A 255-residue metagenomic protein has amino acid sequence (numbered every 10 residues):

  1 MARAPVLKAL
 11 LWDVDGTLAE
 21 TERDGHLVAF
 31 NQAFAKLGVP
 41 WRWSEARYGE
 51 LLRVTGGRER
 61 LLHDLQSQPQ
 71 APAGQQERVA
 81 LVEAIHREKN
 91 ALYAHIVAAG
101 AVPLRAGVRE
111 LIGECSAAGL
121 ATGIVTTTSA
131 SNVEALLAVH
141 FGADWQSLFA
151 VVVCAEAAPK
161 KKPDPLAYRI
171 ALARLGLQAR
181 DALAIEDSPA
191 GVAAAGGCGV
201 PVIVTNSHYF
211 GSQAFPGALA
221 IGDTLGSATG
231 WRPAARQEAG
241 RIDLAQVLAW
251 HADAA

Functional and structural regions predicted by a protein language model:
A2-L7, G113, S129-A255: Asp-based, Mg2+/Mn2+-dependent phosphohydrolase catalytic module
A4-A106, G113, A117-A118: N-terminal helical cap/lid subdomain that shapes the substrate entry/recognition surface in HAD-like hydrolases
T17, T126-T128: Conserved phosphate-coupling serine/threonine residues in phosphotransfer and NTP-handling enzymes
A19, T122, A184-I185: Conserved SAM-binding loop
D24, R42, Q76, V102 (+4 more regions): Non-catalytic, surface-exposed connector residues within folded enzymatic/regulatory domains
W41-W43, P72, T122, A179 (+1 more regions): Residue-level detector of short coil/turn "hinge" positions at structural boundaries
L120-T122, T126: A structural preference for short, pocket-lining loop segments at secondary-structure junctions
